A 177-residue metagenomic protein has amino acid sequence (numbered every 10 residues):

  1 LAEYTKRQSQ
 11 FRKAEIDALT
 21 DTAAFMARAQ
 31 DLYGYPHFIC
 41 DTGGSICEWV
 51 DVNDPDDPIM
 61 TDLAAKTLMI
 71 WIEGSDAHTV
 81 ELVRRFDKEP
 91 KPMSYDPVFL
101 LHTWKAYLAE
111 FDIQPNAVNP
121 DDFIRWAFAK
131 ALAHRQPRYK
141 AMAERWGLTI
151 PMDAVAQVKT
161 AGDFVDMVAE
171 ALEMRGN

Functional and structural regions predicted by a protein language model:
L1-T5, K88-Q136: Low-complexity, serine/threonine/proline-enriched polar segments
L1-V52: ATP-dependent small-molecule kinase phosphotransfer cores that center on conserved nucleotide phosphate-binding segments
T22-Y33, I59-A64, Y139-W146, V168-G176: Hydrophobic, Leu/Ile/Phe/Ala-enriched alpha-helical segments that form helix-helix packing faces
F38, K66-W71, G147-I150, N177: Hydrophobic beta-strand segments of well-ordered beta-sheets in folded domains
D41, I59-K105: Conserved phosphate-donor/acceptor-positioning beta-strand/loop module used by diverse small-molecule
G44-I46, D76-A77, V158: Short, solvent-exposed loop/turn segments at secondary-structure junctions
V52-P58: Charged helix-capping and loop-helix junction motifs
I113-N177: NTP-dependent small-molecule kinase module
